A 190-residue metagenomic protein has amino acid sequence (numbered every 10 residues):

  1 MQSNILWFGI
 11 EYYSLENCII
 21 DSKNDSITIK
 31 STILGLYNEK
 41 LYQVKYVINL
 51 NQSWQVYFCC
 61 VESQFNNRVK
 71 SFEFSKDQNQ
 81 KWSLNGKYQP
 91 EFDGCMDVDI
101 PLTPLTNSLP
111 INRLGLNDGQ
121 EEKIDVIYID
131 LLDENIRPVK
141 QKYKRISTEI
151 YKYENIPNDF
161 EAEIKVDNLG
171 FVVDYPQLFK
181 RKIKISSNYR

Functional and structural regions predicted by a protein language model:
M1-N17, K23, F72-K152: Solvent-exposed helix/loop surface patches that form functional interfaces
M1-S53: Short N-terminal edge-element motif at the start of the domain
E11-Y13, K40-Q43, N67, I136 (+1 more regions): Short solvent-exposed loop/turn micro-motifs enriched in small/polar/acidic residues
E16, V44-Y46, K70-F74, E161-A162 (+1 more regions): A structural detector for short beta-strand units
S22-N24, Q52, F65-N67, P157-D159: A generic beta-sheet turn/junction motif
S22-S26, N49-Q55, K76-N79, I146-T148 (+1 more regions): Short, solvent-exposed coil/turn segments at beta-strand boundaries
Y37-N85: Hydrophobic/aromatic-rich structural module bridging two neighboring secondary-structure elements via a short loop
Y153-R190: C-terminal structured interaction module
